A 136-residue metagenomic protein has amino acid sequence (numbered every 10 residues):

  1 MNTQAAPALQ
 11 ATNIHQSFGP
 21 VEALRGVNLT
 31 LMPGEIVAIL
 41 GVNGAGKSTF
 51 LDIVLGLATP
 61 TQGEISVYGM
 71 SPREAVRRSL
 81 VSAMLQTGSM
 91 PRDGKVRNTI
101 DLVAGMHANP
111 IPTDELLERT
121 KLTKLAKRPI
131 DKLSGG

Functional and structural regions predicted by a protein language model:
V37-I39, L51: Short hydrophobic beta-strand immediately N-terminal to the Walker A/P-loop
V42-G46: Walker A (P-loop) phosphate-binding loop of ABC-type ATPase nucleotide-binding domains
L55, G63-R73: Conserved ABC transporter NBD signature motif
T87, R92-M106: Q-loop/switch helix immediately C-terminal to the Walker
D101, G105, I111-A126: Conserved ABC ATPase "signature" region
K127-K132: Interfacial catalytic loop of ABC nucleotide-binding domains
